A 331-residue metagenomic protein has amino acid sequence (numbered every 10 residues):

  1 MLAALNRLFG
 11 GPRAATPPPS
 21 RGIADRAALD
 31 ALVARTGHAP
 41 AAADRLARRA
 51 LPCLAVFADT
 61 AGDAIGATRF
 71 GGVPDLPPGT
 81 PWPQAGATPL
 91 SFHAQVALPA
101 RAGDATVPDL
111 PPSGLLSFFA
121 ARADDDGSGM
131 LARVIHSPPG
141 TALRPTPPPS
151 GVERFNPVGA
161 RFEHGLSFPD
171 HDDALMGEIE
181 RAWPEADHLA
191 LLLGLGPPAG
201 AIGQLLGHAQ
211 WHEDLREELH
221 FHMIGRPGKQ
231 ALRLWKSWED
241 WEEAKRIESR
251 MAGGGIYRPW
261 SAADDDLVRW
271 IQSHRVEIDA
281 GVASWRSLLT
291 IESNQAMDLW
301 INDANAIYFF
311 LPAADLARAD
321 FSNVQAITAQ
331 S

Functional and structural regions predicted by a protein language model:
L2-S331: Preference for intrinsically disordered or flexible, low-complexity segments and adjacent hinge/connector residues
